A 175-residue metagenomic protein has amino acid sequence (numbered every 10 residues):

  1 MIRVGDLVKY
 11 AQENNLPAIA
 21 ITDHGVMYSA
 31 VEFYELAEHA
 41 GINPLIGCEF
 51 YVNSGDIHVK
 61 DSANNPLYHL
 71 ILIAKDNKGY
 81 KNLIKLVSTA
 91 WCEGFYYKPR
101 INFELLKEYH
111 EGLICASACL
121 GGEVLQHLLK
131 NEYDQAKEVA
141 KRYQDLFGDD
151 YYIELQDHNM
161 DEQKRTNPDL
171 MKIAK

Functional and structural regions predicted by a protein language model:
M1-K175: Phosphodiester-processing cores and adjacent nucleic acid-binding clamps
